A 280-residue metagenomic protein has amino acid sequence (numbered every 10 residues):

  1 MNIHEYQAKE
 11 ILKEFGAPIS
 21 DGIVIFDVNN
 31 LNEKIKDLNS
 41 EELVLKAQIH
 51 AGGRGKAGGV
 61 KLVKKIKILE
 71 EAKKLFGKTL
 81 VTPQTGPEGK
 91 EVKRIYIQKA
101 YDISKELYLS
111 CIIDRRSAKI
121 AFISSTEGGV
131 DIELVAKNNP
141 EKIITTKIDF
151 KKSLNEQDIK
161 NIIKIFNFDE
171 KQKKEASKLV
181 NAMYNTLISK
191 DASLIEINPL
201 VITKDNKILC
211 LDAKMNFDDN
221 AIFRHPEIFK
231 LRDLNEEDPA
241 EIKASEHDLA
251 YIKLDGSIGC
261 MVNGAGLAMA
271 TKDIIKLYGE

Functional and structural regions predicted by a protein language model:
M1-A192, E196, V201-E280: ATP-dependent carboxylate/acyl-activation modules
